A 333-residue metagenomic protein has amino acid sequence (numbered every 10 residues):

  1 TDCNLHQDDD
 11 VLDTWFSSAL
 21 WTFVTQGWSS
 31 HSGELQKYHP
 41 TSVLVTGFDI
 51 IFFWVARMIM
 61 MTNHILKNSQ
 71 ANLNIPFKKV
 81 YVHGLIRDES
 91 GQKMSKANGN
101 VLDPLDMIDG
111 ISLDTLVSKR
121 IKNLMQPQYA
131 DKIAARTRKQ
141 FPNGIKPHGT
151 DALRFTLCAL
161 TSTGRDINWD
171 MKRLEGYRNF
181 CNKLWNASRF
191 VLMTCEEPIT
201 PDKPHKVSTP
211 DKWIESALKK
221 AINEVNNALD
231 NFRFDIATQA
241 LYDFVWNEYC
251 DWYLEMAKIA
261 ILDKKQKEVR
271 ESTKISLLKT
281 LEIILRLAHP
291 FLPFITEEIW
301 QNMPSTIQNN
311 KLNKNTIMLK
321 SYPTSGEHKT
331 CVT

Functional and structural regions predicted by a protein language model:
T1-P198, I214-A257, I261, S276-A288: Structured secondary-structure scaffolds
L5, R87-D88, N98, P198-N223 (+1 more regions): Acidic, turn-prone loop/beta-hairpin segments
